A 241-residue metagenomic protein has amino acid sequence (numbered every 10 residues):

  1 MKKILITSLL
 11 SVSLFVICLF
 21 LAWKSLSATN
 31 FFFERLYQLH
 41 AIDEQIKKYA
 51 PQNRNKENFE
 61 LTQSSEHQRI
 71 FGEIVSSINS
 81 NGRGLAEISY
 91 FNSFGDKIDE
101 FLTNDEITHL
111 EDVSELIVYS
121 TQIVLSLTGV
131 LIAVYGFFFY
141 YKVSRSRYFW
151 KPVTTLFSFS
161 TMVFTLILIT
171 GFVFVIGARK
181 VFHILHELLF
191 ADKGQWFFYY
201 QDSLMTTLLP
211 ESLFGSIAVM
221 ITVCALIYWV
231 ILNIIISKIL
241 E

Functional and structural regions predicted by a protein language model:
M1-F33: Hydrophobic secretory-pathway targeting helix
M1-V12, L127-F182, V230-E241: Juxtamembrane interface at the cytosolic side of transmembrane helices
C18, A22, L26, I169 (+2 more regions): Alpha-helical membrane-inserting segments
F33-V113: Long, solvent-exposed extracytoplasmic domains/loops
S65-S80, E187-L188, D192, G215-I231: Alpha-helical membrane-embedding segments and immediately adjacent membrane-interface amphipathic helices
F101-T121, D202-G215: Short, aromatic-rich amphipathic segments at membrane interfaces that lie adjacent to a transmembrane helix or signal
V175-Y200: Juxtamembrane non-transmembrane "cap" segments at the membrane-aqueous interface of multi-pass membrane proteins
K193-E241: Terminal transmembrane helical module of multi-pass membrane proteins
